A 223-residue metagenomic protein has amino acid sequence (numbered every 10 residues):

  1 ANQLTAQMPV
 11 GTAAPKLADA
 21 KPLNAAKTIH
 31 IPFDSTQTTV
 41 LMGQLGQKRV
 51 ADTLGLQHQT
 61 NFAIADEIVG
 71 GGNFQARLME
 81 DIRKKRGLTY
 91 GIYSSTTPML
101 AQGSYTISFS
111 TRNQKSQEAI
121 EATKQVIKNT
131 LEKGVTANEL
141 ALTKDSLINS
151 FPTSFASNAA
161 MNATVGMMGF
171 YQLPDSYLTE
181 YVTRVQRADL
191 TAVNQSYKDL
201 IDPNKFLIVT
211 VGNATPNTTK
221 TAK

Functional and structural regions predicted by a protein language model:
A1-N2, T39, H58, F62-D66 (+10 more regions): Extracytoplasmic/secreted envelope proteins and their assembly/folding machinery, especially bacterial periplasmic
A6-T53, G70-Q117, E139, V182-K205 (+2 more regions): Non-catalytic beta-strand/loop surface segments
N24-Q37, R83-T89, K133-T183: Short acidic/His-enriched helical or mixed secondary-structure segments at domain edges of catalytic enzymes and some
A51-G55, Q114-Q117, S154, M167-Y171: A short, ordered amphipathic alpha-helix with a cationic face
A51-Q57, I120, N158-A160, T219-A222: Short conserved micro-motifs at the rims of enzyme active sites and ligand-binding pockets
I208: Residue-level signal for inorganic ion chemistry
